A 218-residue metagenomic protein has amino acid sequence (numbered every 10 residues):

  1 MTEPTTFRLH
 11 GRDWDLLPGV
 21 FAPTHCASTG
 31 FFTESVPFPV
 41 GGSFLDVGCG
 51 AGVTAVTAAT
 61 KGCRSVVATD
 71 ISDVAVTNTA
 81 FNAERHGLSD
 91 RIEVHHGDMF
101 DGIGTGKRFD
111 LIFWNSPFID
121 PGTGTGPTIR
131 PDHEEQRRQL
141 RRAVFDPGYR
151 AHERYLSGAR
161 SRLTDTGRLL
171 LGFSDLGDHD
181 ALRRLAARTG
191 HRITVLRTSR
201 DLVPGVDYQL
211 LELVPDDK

Functional and structural regions predicted by a protein language model:
M1-K61, N78, P204-D216: SAM-dependent Rossmann-like transferase core, predominantly class I methyltransferases with a strong bias toward
D15, Y149-Y208: Conserved Class I SAM-dependent methyltransferase catalytic core
F21, S72, S174-L176: Short beta->alpha junction loops/turns
P23-A27, C49, D70, V74 (+2 more regions): Residues at secondary-structure transition points
A27, K107-F109, G124-T128, L182 (+1 more regions): Short aromatic-enriched loop/helix-cap "lid" or pocket-rim segments at secondary-structure transitions that line
T29-F32, A51, A55, T125-G126 (+5 more regions): A general structural signal for well-ordered alpha-helical segments in protein cores
T33-G126: Conserved SAM/SAH cofactor-binding pocket of Class I
W114-A151: Mobile active-site "lid"/loop adjacent to the S-adenosyl-L-methionine
